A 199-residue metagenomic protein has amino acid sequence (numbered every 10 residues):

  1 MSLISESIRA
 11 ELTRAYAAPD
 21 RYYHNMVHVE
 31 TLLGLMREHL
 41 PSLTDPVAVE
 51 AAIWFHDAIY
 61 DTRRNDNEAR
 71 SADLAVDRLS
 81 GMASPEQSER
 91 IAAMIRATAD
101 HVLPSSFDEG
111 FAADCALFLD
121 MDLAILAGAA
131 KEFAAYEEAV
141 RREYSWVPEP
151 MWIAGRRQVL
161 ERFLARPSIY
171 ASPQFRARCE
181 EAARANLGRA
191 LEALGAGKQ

Functional and structural regions predicted by a protein language model:
M1-T62: Acidic/His-rich, divalent-metal-binding segments that scaffold phosphate/diphosphate chemistry
S5, V29, E68, S88-I91: Hydrophobic packing residues in well-ordered alpha-helices of helical domains and bundles
I8-T13, V49-F55, I91-A99, L117-M121: Short alpha-helical scaffolding segments that buttress acidic/His motifs in well-ordered protein cores
A15, S71-S105: Histidine- and acidic-residue-rich, metal-dependent catalytic cores
A17-H24, G34-T44, F55, A83 (+1 more regions): Divalent metal-dependent phosphate-bond-processing catalytic cores, especially two-metal-ion Mg2+/Mn2+ enzymes that act
V47, R64-N67, Q87: Secondary-structure capping and boundary motifs in well-ordered enzyme cores
N65, A69-S71, P150: Carbohydrate transferase catalytic cores enriched for Leloir-type hexosyltransferases
D66, S80, Q199: Double-stranded RNA-binding/processing signature
